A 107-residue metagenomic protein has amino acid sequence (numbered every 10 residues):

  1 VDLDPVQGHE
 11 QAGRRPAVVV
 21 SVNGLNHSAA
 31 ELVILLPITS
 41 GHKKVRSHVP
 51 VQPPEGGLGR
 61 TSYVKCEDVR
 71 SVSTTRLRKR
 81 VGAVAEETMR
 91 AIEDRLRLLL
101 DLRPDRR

Functional and structural regions predicted by a protein language model:
V1-R107: Conserved functional hotspots at enzyme active or ligand-binding sites that engage polyanionic ligands
